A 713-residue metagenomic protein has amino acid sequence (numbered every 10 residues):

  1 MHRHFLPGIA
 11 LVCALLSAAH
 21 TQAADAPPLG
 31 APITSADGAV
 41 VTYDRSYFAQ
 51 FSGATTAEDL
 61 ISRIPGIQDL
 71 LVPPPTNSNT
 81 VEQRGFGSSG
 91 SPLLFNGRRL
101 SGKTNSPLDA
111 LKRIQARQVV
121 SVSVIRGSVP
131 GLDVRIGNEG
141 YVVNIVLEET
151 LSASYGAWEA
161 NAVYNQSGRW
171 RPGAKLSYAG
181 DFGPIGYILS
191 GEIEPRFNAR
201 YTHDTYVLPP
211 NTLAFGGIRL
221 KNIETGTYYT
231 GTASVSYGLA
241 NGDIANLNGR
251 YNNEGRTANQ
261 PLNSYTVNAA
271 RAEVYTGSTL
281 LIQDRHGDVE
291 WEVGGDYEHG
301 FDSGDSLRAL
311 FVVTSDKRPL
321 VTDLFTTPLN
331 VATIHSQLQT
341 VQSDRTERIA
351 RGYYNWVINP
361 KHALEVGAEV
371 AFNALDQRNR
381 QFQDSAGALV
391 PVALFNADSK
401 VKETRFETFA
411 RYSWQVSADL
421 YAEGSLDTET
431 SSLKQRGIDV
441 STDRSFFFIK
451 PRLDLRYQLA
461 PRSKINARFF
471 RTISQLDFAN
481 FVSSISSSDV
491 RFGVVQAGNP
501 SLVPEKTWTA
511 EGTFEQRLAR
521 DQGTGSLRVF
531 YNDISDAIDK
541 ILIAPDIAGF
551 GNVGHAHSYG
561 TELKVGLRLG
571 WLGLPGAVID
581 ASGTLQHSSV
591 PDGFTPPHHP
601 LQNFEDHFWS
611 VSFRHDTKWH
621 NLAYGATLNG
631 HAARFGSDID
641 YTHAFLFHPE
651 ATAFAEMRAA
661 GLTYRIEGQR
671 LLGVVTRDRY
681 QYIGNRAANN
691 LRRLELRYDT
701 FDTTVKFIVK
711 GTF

Functional and structural regions predicted by a protein language model:
P28-T34, E58-K103, V134: Extracytoplasmic beta-strand/coil segments of soluble accessory domains associated with Gram-negative outer-membrane
R98-S128, L176: Short acidic/polar hinge/loop motifs at secondary-structure boundaries that mediate gating or recognition
I114-Y155: A beta-strand signature from Gram-negative outer-membrane beta-barrel systems, especially the internal plug domain
T232-E254, L281-T442, Q458, K464 (+2 more regions): Face-selective signature of the C-terminal outer-membrane beta-barrel domain
I282-D284, S343, V401-E403, I473-S526 (+4 more regions): Outer-membrane beta-barrel signature, preferentially recognizing the C-terminal barrel domain of Gram-negative
K317, D376, S432, D443 (+8 more regions): Surface-exposed extracellular loop regions of Gram-negative outer-membrane beta-barrel proteins, predominantly
R528-D533, G551-I639, K710: Gram-negative outer-membrane beta-barrel transporters
A655-F713: C-terminal beta-signal and adjacent terminal beta-strands/loops of Gram-negative outer-membrane beta-barrel proteins
